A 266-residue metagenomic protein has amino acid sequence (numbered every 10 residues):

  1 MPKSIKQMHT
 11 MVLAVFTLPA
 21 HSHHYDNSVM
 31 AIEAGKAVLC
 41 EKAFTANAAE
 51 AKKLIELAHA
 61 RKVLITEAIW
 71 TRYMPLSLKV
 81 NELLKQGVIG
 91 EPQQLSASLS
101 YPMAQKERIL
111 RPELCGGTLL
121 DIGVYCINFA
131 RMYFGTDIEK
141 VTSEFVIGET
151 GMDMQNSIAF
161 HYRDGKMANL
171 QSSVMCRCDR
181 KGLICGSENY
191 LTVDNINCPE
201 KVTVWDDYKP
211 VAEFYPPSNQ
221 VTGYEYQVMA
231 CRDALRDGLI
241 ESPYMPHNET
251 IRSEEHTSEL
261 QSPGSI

Functional and structural regions predicted by a protein language model:
P2-L57: Beta-loop-alpha module in the N-terminal Rossmann-like domain of NAD(P)-dependent dehydrogenases, especially those
A14-F16, R163, A230-L260: C-terminal helix-rich "cap/oligomerization" subdomain common to oxidoreductases
A34-K36, R61-L64, K166: A short helix->loop->beta-strand "cap" motif at the edges of active sites that frequently abuts
C40, I65-E67, V193: Hydrophobic residues in well-ordered beta-strands that form the structural core
K53-W70, G90-L95: Rossmann-fold dehydrogenase core element
T71-T142, E149: Predominantly a Rossmann-like dinucleotide-binding segment in NAD(P)-dependent oxidoreductases
N128-K201, S218, A230-G238: Contiguous beta-strand/loop segments that form the cofactor/metal-binding neighborhood of enzyme cores
P216-M229, M245: Active-site loop of classical SDR/Rossmann-like NAD(P)-dependent oxidoreductases, centered on the catalytic Tyr-X3-Lys
